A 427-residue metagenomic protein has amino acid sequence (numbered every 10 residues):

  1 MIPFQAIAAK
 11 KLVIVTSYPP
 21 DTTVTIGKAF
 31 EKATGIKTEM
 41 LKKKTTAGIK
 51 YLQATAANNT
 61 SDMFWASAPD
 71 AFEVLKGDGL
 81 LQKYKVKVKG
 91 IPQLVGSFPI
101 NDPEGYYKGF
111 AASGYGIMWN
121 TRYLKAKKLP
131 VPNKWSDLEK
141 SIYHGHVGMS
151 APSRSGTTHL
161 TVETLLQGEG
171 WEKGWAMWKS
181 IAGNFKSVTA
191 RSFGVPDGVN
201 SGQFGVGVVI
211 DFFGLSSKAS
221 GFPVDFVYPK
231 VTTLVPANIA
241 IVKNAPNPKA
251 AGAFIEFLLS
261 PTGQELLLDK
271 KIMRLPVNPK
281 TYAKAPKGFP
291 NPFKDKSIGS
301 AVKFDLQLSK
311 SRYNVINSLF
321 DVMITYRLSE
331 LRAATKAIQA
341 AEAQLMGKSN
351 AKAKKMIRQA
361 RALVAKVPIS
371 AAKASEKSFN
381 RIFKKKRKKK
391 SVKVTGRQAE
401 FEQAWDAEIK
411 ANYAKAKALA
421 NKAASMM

Functional and structural regions predicted by a protein language model:
A9-E73: Early extracytoplasmic/lumenal segment of secretory-pathway proteins
Y18-V24, A47, T60-N200: Extracytoplasmic ligand-binding site segments that recognize negatively charged/polar headgroups
T60-A66, V188, G205-I210, D225-V227: Paired acidic/hydrophobic, glycine-rich loop segments that form the ligand-binding mouth/hinge of periplasmic-binding
D70-V74, N200, G205-P223: A ligand-binding cleft/hinge motif common to bilobed small-molecule-binding domains
M118-Y123, V235-P248, L267: A bilobed periplasmic-binding-protein/Venus flytrap-type ligand-binding module shared by bacterial periplasmic
M177-A182, V188, S220-A245: Periplasmic-binding protein-like
V242-A250, I255-Q307: Mature extracytoplasmic/periplasmic domains
Q339-M427: C-terminal non-catalytic accessory extensions
